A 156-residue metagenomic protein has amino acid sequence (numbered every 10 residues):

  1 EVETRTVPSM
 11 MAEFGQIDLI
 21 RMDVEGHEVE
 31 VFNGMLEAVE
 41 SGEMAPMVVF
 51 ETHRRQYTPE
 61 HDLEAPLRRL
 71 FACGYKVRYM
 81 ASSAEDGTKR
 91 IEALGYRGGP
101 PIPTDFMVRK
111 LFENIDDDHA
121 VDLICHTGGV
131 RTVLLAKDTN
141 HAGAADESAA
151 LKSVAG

Functional and structural regions predicted by a protein language model:
T6-V154: Conserved acidic-Pro-Pro-aromatic motif
